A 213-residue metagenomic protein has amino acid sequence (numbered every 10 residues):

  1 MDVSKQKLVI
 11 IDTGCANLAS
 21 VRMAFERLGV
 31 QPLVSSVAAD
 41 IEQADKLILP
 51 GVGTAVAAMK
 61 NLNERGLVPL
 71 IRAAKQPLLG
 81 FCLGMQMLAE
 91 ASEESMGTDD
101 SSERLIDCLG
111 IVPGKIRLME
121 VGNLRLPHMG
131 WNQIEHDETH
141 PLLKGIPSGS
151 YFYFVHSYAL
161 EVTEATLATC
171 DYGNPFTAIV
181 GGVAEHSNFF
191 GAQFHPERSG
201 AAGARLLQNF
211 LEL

Functional and structural regions predicted by a protein language model:
Q6-K7, S150: Nucleotide donor/acceptor-binding cores
L8-V30, Q193, E197-R198: N-terminal beta1-alpha1 ligand-phosphate binding loop
A24-Q31, A55-K60, M129-E135: Short, flexible loop segments at the rims of nucleotide/cofactor-binding pockets, characterized by
Q31, K46, P77-L79: Structural signature of beta-strand start/N-cap positions in the alpha/beta core of ABC transporter nucleotide-binding
P32-Q43: Short acidic low-complexity segments
I41-G51: Short acidic/histidine-rich motifs immediately flanking catalytic phosphotransfer sites in two-component signaling
G53-H128: Cysteine-nucleophile active-site neighborhood
A73, P113-L213: Amide-donor transfer/coupling interface in amidating biosynthetic enzymes
